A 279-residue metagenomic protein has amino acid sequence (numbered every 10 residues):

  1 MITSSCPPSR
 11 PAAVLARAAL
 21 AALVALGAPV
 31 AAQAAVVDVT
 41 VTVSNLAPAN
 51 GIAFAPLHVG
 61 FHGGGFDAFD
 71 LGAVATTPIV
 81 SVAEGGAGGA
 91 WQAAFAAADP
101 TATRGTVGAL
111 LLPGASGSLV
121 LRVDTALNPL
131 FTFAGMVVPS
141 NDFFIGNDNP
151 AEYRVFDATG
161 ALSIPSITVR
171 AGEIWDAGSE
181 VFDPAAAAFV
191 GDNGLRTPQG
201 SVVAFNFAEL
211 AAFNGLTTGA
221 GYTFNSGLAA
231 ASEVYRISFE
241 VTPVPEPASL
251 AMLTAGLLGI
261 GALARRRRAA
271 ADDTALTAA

Functional and structural regions predicted by a protein language model:
M1-A13, A275-A279: N-terminal secretory signal peptides that target proteins for export/translocation
R17-G27: Bacterial N-terminal signal peptides
A28-A35: Sec/Tat signal peptide C-region and signal peptidase I cleavage site
V36-D38, L46-L162: Structured domain cores in non-transmembrane regions
V36-H62, T217, G221, G227-T242: A long-range scaffold signal marking pre-active-site subdomains of enzyme folds
I164-V241: Extracellular low-complexity, O-glycosylation-prone Ser/Thr/Pro/Gly-rich "stalks" and linkers flanking catalytic
E246-R265: A short, hydrophobic C-terminal helix/tail in secreted or cell-surface proteins
A262-A279: C-terminal membrane-anchoring or membrane-association module
